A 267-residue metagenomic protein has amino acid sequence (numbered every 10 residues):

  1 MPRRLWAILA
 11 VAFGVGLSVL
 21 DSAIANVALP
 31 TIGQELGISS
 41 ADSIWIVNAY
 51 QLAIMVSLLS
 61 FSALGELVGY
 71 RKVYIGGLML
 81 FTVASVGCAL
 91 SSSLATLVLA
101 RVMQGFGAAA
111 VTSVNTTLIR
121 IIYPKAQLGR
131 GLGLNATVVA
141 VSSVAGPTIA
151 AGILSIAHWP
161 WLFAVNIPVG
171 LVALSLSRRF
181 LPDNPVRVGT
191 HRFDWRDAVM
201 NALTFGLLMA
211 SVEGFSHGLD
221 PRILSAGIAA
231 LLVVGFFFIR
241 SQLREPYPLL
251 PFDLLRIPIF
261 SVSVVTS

Functional and structural regions predicted by a protein language model:
R4-V11, Y74, F81, L97 (+3 more regions): Hydrophobic alpha-helix/TM-entry signal in multi-pass membrane transporters
L5-A53, H158, R222, P246-S267: Transmembrane core module of solute transporters
L9-G16, N48, M79-T82, V102 (+8 more regions): Residue-level signature of the transmembrane alpha-helical core of multi-pass small-molecule transporters
L17-D21, A53, G87, S91 (+4 more regions): Residue-level hotspots within pore-lining transmembrane alpha-helices of multi-pass secondary transporters
A23, I54-L59, A109, S143-V144: Residue-level signature of mid-helix packing/kink "hotspots" within the transmembrane helices of 12-pass Major
N48-S62, T112-T116: Central cavity-lining transmembrane alpha-helices of secondary-active solute carriers, predominantly the Major
E66-R196, G214: Helix-loop-helix hairpins in multi-pass membrane proteins, especially solute transporters
S155-T266: Hydrophobic transmembrane-helix bundles of small-molecule transporters
